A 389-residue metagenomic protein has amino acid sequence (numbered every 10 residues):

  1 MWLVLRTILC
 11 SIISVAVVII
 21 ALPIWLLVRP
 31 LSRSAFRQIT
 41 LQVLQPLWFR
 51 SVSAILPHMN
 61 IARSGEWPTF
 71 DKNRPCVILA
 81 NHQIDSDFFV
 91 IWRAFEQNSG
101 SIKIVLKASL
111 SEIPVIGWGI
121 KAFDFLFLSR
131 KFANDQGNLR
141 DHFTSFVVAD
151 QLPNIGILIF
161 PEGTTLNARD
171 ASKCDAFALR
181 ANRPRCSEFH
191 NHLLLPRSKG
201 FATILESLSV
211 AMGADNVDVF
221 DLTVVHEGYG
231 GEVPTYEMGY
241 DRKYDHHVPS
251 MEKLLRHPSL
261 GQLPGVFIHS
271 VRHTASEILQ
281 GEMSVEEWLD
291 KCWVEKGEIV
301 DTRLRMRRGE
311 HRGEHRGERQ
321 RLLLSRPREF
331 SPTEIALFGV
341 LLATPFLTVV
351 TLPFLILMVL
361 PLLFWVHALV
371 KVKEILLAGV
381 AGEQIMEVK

Functional and structural regions predicted by a protein language model:
M1-A21, R321-E374: Alpha-helical bilayer-embedded segments of polytopic membrane proteins, i.e., transmembrane/intramembrane helices
M1-P75, V90: Membrane-anchoring hydrophobic helices of lipid-metabolizing enzymes
P30-F36, R180-R183, T351-P353: Short, solvent-exposed helix-helix connector turns and helix-capping sites enriched in acidic/polar residues
F36-A54, M358-K389: Membrane-proximal, acidic/low-complexity disordered segments on the non-cytosolic side of organellar membranes
I39-V43, A133-N134, N191, L279 (+1 more regions): Charge-dense, low-complexity intrinsically disordered segments
W48-S51, I91-R93, I113-P114, V248-S259: Intrinsically disordered, low-complexity boundary segments flanking structured domains
I55-D245: Soluble catalytic domains of membrane acyltransferases
H142, L152, A176-I335, V366 (+1 more regions): Catalytic lobes of large eukaryotic enzymes
